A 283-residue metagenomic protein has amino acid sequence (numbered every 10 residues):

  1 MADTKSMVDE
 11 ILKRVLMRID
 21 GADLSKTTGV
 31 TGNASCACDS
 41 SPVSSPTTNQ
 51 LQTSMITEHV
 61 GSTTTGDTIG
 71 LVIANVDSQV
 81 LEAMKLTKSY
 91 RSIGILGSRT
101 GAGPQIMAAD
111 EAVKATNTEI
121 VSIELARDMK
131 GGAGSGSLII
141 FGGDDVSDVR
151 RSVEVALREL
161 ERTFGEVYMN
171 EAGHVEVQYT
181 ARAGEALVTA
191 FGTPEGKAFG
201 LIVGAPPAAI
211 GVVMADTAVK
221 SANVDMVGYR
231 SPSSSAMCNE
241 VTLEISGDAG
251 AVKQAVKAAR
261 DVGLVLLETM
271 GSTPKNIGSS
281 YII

Functional and structural regions predicted by a protein language model:
T4-K5, K13-G134, D144-E240, E244-I283: Long, contiguous binding/interaction regions
G136-L138: Short glycine-rich loop/turn motifs
